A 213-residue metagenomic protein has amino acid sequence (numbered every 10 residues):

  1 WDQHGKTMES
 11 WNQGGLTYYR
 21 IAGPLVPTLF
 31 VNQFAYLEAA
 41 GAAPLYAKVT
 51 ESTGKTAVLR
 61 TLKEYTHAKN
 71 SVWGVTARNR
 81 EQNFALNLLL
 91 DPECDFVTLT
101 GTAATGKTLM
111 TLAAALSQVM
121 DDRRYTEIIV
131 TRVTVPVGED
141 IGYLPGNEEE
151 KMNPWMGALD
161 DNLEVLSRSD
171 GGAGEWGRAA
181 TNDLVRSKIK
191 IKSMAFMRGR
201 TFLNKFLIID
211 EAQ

Functional and structural regions predicted by a protein language model:
W1-T66: Interdomain "pre-motor" coupling segment immediately N-terminal to P-loop NTPase/helicase cores
G74-E93: N-terminal pre-P-loop "Q-motif" helix
D91, M120-R123, R198-T201: Conserved catalytic network of the ASCE P-loop NTPase/AAA+ motor domain
E93-T98, N204: Pre-Walker A (Motif I) flank of P-loop NTPase domains
L99-G101, T111: Hydrophobic anchor at the beta1->P-loop junction of P-loop NTPases
T102-A103, V133: P-loop (Walker A) phosphate-binding loop of NTP-binding proteins
L109-D183: Conserved P-loop
V185-Q213: Conserved RecA-like ASCE ATPase "motif II neighborhood" in helicase/translocase motors
